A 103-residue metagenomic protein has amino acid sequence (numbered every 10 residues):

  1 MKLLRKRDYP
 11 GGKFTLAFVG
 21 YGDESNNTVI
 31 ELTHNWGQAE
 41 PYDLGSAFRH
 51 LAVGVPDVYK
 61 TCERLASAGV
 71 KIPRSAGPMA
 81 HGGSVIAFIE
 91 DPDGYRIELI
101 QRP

Functional and structural regions predicted by a protein language model:
M1-N27, S67, A80: Core segments of cupin and vicinal oxygen chelate
G12, A17, Y21-E24, G45 (+3 more regions): Generic signature of intrinsically disordered, low-complexity segments enriched in small/polar residues
N35-R96, P103: Vicinal oxygen chelate
